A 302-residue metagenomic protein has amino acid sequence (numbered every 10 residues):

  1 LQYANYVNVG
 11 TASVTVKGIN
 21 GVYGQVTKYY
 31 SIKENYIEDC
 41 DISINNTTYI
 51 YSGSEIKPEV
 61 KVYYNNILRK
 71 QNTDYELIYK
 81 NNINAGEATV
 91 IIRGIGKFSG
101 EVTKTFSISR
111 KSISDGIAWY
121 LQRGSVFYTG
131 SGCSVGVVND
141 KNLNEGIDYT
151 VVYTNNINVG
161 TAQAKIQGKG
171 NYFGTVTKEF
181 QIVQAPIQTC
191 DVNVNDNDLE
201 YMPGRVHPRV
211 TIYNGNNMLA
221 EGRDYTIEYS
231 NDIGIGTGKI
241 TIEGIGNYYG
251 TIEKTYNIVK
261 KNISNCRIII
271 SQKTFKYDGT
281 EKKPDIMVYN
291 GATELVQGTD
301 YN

Functional and structural regions predicted by a protein language model:
L1-N302: Solvent-exposed beta-strand/loop surfaces, strongest in extracytoplasmic domains of secreted and cell-surface proteins
